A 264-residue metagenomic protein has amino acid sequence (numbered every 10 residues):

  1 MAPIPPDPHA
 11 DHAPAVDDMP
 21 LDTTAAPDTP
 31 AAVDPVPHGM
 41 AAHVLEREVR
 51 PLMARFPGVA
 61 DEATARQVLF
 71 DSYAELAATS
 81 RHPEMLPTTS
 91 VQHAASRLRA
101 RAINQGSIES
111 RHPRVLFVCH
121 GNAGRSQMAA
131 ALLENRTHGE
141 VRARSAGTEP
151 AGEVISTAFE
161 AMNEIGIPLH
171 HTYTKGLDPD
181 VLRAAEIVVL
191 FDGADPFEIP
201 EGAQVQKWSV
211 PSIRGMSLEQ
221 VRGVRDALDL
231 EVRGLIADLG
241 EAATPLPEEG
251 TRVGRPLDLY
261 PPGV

Functional and structural regions predicted by a protein language model:
M1-H43, I103-N104, I108-H112, G240-V264: Actinobacteria-biased recognition of intrinsically disordered, low-complexity terminal regions
D34-G39, E46, F197-V264: Phosphate-binding/catalytic loops
G39-G58, A100, E164: N-terminal, polar/charged subdomain of small-to-medium soluble alpha/beta proteins
A77-R111: Short, charged early-sequence alpha-helical segments and their helix-coil boundaries
A102-L177: Conserved active-site segments centered on acidic
L182-R183: A short, aliphatic-rich alpha-helical micro-motif
V188-V189, V205: Short, well-ordered beta-strand core segments
L190-P196: Short, polar loop motifs at secondary-structure junctions
